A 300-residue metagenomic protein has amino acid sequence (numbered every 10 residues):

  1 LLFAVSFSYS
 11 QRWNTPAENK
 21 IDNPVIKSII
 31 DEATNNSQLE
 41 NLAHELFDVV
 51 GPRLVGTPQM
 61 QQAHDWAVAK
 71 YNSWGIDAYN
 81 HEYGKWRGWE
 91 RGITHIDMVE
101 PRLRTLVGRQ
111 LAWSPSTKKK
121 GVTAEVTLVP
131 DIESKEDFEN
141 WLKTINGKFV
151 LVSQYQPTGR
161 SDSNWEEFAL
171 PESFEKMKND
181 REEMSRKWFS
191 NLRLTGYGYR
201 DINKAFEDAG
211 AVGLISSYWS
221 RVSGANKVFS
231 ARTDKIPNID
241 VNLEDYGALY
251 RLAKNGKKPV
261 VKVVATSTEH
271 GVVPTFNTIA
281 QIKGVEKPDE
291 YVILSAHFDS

Functional and structural regions predicted by a protein language model:
L1-A17: Bacterial Sec-dependent N-terminal signal peptides
R12-P16, D22, N35, H44 (+1 more regions): Noncatalytic luminal/extracellular "stalk/propeptide" segments of secretory-pathway proteins
N19-D22, E32-E40, R53-H64, L192-Y199 (+2 more regions): Solvent-exposed, acidic/flexible segments
I21-S28, Q38-N41, E45, Q62 (+5 more regions): Extracytoplasmic/secreted proteins, especially bacterial periplasmic and envelope-associated proteins
P24-V25, P115-E139, V228-S300: Soluble metallo-hydrolase cores and metallopeptidase-like ectodomains found primarily in the secretory/periplasmic
L42-E45, Y79-N80, V126-L128, F149-S153 (+4 more regions): Structural recognition of the beta-strand scaffold that forms the well-ordered cores of secreted hydrolase catalytic
P52-R53, G84-G88, E133-S134, Q156-G159 (+4 more regions): Solvent-exposed loop/turn segments at secondary-structure junctions within structured extracellular/periplasmic domains
V150, R186, L194, G198-Y199 (+2 more regions): Loop-rich non-cytosolic ectodomains and luminal regions
